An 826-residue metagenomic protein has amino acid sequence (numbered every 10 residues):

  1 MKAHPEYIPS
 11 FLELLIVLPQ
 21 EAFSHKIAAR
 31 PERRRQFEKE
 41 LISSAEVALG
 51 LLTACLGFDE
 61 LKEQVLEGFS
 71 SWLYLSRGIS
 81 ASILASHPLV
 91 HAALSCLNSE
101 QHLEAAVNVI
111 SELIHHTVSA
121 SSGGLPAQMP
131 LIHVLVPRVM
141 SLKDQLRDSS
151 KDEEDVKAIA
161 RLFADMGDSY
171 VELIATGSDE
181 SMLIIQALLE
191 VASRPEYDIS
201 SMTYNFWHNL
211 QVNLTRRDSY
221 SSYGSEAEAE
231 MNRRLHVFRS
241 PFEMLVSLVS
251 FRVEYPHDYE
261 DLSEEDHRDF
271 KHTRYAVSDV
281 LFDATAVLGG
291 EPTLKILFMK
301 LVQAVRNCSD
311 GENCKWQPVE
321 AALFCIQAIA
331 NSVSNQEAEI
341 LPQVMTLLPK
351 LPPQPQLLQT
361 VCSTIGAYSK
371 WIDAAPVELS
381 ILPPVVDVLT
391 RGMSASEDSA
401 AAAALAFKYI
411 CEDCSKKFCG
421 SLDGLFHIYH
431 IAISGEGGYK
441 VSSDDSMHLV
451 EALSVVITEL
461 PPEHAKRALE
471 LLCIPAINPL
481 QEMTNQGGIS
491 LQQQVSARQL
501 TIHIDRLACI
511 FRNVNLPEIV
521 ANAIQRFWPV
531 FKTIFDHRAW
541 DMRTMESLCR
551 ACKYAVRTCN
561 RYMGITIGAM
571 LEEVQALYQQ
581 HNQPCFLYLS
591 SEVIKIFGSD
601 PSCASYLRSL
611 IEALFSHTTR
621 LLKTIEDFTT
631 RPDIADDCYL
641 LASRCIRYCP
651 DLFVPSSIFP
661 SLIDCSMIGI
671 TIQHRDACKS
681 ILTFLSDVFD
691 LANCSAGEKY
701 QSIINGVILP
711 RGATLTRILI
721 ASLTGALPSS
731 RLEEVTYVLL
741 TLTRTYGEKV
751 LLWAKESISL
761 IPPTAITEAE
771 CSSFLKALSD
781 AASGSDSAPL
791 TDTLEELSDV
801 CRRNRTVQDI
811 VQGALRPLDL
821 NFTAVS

Functional and structural regions predicted by a protein language model:
M1-S826: Karyopherin-beta/Importin-beta family HEAT-repeat alpha-solenoid scaffold
